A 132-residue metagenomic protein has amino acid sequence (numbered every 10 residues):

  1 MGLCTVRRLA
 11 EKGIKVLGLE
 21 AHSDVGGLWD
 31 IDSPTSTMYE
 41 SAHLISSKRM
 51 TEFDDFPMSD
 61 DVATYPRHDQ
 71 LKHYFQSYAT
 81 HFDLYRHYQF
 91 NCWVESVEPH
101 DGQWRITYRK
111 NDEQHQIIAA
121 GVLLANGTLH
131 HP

Functional and structural regions predicted by a protein language model:
M1, H22-V25, T35, F56-M58 (+3 more regions): Short, solvent-exposed loop/turn segments at secondary-structure junctions
M1-G18: N-terminal Rossmann-like FAD-binding beta1-loop-alpha1 element of flavoenzymes
E11, D32-S33, F82: Short, conserved SAM-binding/catalytic segment of Class I S-adenosyl-L-methionine-dependent methyltransferases
E11-K12, H130-P132: Extreme N-terminal leader/targeting segments of oxidoreductases
I14-A21, W29, L124: Short beta-strand "acidic-cap" motif of Rossmann-like dinucleotide-binding folds
A21-S23, L28-S77: Glycine-rich active-site loop/strand segments that organize a redox cofactor
D61-H131: Feature captures the FAD/FMN-dependent oxidoreductase FAD-binding
